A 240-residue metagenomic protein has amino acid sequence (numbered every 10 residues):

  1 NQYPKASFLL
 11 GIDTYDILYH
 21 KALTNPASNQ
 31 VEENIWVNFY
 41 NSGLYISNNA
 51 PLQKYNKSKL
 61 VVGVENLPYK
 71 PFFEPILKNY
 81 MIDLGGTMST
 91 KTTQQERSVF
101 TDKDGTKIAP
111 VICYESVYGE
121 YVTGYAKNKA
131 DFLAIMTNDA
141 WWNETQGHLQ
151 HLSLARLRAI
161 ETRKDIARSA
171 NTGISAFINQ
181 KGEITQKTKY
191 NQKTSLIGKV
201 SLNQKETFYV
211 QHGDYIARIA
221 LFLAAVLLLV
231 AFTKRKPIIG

Functional and structural regions predicted by a protein language model:
N1-G240: Enzyme catalytic cores with a strong preference for nitrogen-chemistry domains
